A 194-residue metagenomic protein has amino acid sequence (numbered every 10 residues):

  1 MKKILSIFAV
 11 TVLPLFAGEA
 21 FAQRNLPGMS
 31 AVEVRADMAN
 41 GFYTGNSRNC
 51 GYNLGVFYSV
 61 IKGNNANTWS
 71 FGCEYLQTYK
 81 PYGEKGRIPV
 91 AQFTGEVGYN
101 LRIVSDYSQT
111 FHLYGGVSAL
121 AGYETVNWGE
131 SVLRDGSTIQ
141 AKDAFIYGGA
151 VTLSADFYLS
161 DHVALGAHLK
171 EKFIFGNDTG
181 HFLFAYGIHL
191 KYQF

Functional and structural regions predicted by a protein language model:
M1-M29: Cleavable N-terminal export/targeting peptides
K3, R24-S30, G63-N65, S105-F111 (+1 more regions): Short coil turns and loop connectors of transmembrane beta-barrels in diderm outer membranes and organellar homologs
A20-C73, G187, K191-Q193: Short glycine/proline- and aromatic-enriched beta-strand/turn motifs that initiate or cap beta-hairpins
G28-V32, R48-L54, R87-G95, F111 (+2 more regions): Residues that define the transmembrane beta-barrel architecture of outer-membrane proteins
S30-M38, E74-P81, G129-D135, A164-L169: Flexible, solvent-exposed coil segments and beta strand-coil junctions, predominantly the extracellular/periplasmic
G41-T44, P81-I88, D135-A141, F173-N177: Extracellular loop and loop/strand-boundary signature of outer-membrane beta-barrel proteins
F57-R134, Y192-F194: Gram-negative (and chloroplast) outer-membrane scaffold detector with strong preference for beta-barrel transmembrane
L76-T78, V151-F194: Predominantly the C-terminal beta-signal and adjacent terminal strand-loop region of outer-membrane beta-barrel
